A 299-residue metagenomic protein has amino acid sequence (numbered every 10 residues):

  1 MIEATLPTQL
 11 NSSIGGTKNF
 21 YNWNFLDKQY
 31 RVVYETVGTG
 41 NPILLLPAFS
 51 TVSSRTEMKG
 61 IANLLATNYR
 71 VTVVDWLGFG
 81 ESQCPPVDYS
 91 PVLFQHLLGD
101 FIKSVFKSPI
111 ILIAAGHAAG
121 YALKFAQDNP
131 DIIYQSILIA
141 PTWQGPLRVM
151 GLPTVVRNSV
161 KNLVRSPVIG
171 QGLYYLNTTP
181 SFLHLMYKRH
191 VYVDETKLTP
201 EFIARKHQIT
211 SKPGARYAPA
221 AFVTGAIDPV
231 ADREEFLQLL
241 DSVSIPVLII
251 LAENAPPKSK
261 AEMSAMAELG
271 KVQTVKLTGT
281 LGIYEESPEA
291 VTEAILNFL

Functional and structural regions predicted by a protein language model:
M1-N22: An N-terminal hydrophobic leader/cap segment in hydrolases
L26, V32-E81: Conserved HGGG/HGGXW glycine-rich cap/lid loop of the alpha/beta-hydrolase fold
L26, V37, K59, V73-H117 (+1 more regions): Active-site loop/oxyanion-hole signature of alpha/beta-hydrolase fold enzymes
K107-G151: Conserved hydrolase catalytic core segment
P146-V193: Alpha-helical membrane-targeting segments
Y175-L239: Conserved alpha/beta-hydrolase catalytic His-Asp/Glu region
D241-G279: Conserved loop-alpha-helix segment in the C-terminal half of the alpha/beta-hydrolase fold that carries the catalytic
G279-T292: Catalytic histidine-centered segment of alpha/beta-hydrolase-like enzymes
